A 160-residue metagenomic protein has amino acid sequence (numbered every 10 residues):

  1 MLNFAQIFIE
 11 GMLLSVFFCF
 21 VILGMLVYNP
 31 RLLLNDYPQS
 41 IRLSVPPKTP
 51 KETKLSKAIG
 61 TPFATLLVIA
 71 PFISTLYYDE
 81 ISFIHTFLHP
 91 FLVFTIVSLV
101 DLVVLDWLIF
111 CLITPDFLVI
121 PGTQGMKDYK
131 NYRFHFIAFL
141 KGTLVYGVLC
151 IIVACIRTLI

Functional and structural regions predicted by a protein language model:
M1-L92, I96-I160: Juxtamembrane/disordered regions of integral membrane proteins
